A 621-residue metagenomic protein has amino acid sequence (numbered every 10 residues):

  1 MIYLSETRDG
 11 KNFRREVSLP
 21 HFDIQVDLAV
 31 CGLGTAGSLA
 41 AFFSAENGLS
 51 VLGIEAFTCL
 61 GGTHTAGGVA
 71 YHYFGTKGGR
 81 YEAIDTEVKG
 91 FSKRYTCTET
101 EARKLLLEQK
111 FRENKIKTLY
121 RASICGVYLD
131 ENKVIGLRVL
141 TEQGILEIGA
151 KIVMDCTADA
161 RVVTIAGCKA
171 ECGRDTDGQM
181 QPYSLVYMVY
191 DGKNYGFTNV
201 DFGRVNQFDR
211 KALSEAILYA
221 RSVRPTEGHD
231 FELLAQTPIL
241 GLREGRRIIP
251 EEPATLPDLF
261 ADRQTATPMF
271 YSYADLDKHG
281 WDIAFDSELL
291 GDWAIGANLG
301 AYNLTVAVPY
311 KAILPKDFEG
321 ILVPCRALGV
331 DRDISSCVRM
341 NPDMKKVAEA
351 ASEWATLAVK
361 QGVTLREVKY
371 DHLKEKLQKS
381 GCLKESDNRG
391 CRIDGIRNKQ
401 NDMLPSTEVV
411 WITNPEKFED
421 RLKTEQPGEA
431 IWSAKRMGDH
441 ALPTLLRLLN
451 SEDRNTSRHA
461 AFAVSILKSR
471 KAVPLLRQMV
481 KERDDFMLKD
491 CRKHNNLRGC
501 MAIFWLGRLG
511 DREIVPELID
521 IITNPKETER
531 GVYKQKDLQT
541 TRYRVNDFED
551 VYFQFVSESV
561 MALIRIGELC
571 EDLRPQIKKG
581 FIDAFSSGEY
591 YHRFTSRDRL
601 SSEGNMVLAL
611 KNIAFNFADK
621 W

Functional and structural regions predicted by a protein language model:
I2-D9, R15-Q25, F43, L49-S50 (+4 more regions): Conserved N-terminal/central alpha/beta ligand/cofactor-binding core
Y3-R14, L19, T63, L140-T141 (+5 more regions): Flavin (FAD/FMN)-binding glycine-rich loop and adjacent Rossmann-like elements that form
G32-T35: Glycine-rich Rossmann-fold phosphate-binding loop(s) that bind the pyrophosphate of adenine dinucleotide cofactors
E131-L137: Short, hydrophobic/aromatic-rich segments at coil-to-beta transitions
P405-T407, T424-D439, P443, R447-N450 (+4 more regions): Structural detector for internal amphipathic alpha-helices that build alpha-solenoid repeat scaffolds
E408-L422, T444-L446, L475-V480, E517-I522 (+3 more regions): Buried hydrophobic core positions in alpha-solenoid tandem helical repeats
L476-M487, I519-K534, K579-F594: Amphipathic alpha-helical segments within extended alpha-helical solenoids and repeat-rich scaffolds in large
